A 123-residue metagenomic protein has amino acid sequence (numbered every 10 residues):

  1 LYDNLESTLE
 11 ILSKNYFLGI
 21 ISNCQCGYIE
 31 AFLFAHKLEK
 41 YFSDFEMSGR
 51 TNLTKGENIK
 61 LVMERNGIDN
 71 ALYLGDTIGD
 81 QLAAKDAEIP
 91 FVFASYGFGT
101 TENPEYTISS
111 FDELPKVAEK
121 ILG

Functional and structural regions predicted by a protein language model:
L1-I20, E30, G56: Short, acidic loop-to-helix structural element flanking the phosphoryl-transfer center in phosphate-processing enzymes
S22-C24: Conserved phosphate-coupling serine/threonine residues in phosphotransfer and NTP-handling enzymes
C26, E30-G123: Asp-based, Mg2+/Mn2+-dependent phosphohydrolase catalytic module
